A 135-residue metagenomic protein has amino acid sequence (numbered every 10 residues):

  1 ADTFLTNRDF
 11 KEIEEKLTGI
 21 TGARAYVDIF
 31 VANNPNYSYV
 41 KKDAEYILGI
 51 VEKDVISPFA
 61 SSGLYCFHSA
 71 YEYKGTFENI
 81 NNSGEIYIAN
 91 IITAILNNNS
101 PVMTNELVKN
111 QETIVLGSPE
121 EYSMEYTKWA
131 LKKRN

Functional and structural regions predicted by a protein language model:
A1-D2, R8, I29-F30, A44 (+2 more regions): Fold-independent oxyanion-binding glycine-rich loops and adjacent beta-strand/coil segments at enzyme active sites
A1-Y39: Conserved beta-loop-beta/alpha segment of the NTase-like Rossmann-fold superfamily that binds/positions NTPs
E15-L17, V40-E45, E121-S123: Short, hinge-like loop/turn segments at secondary-structure boundaries
S38-K41, Y65: Conserved hydrophobic/aromatic positions in well-ordered beta-strands
Y46-R134: Catalytic-core segments of class I nucleotidyltransferases/pyrophosphorylases that form NMP-activated intermediates
